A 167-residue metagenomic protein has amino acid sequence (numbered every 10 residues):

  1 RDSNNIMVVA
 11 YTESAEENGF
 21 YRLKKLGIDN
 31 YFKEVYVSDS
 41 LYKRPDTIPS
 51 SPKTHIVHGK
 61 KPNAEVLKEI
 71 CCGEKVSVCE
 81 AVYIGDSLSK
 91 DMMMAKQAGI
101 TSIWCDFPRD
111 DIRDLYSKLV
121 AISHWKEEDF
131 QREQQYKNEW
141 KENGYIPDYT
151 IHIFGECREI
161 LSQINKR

Functional and structural regions predicted by a protein language model:
R1-D2, K96: Anion (oxyanion) recognition and catalysis
M7-Y11, A15-R167: Asp-based, Mg2+/Mn2+-dependent phosphohydrolase catalytic module
